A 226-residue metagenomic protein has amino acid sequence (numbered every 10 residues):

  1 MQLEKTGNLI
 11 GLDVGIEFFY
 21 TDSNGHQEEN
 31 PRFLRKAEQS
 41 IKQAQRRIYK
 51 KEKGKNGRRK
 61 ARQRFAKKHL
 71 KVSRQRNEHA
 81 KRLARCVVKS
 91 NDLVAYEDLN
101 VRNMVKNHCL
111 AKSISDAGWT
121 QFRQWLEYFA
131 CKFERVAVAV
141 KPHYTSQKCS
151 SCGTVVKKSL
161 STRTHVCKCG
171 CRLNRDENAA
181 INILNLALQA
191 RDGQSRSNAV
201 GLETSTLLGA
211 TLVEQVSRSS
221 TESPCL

Functional and structural regions predicted by a protein language model:
M1-R123, G193-L226: Substrate-contacting helices/loops that form the catalytic groove of nucleic-acid and nucleotide-polymer processing
S113, A117-L226: Positively charged, low-complexity nucleic-acid-binding target-recognition regions
